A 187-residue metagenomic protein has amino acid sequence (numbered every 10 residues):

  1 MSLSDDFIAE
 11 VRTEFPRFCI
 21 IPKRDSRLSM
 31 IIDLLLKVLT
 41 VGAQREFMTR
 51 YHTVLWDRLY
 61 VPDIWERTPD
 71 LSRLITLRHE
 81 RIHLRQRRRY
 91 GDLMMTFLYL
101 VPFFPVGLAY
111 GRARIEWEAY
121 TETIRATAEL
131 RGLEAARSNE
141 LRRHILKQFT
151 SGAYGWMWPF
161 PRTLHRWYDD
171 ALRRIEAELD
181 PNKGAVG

Functional and structural regions predicted by a protein language model:
M1, I75-L77: Well-ordered, non-membrane alpha-helical segments in soluble/globular domains
M1-Y60: Auxiliary, metal-adjacent structural segments of Zn-dependent hydrolase domains
L55, T68-L74, Q86-W117, N139: Post-HEXXH active-site segment of zinc metalloproteases
D63-I64, R125: Membrane-embedded catalytic scaffold of the fatty acid hydroxylase/desaturase
R78-I82, Q86: Short active-site segment of divalent metal-dependent hydrolases/proteases that encodes the spacing between
R114-T127: An active-site-proximal "capping" alpha-helix that borders the catalytic cofactor pocket
T127-L133: Short arginine-rich
A135-G187: Pan-zinc metallopeptidase signature
